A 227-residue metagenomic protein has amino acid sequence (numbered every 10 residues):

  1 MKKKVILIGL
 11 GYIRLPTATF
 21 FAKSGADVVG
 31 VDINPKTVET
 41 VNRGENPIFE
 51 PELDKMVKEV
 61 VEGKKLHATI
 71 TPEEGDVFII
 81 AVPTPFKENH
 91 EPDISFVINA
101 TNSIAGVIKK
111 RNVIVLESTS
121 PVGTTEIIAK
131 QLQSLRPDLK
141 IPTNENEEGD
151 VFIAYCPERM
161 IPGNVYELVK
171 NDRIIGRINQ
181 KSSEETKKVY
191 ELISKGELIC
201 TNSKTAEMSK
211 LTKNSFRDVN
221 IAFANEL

Functional and structural regions predicted by a protein language model:
M1-E226: Structural/interface elements that position substrates and couple domains in central-metabolism enzymes
